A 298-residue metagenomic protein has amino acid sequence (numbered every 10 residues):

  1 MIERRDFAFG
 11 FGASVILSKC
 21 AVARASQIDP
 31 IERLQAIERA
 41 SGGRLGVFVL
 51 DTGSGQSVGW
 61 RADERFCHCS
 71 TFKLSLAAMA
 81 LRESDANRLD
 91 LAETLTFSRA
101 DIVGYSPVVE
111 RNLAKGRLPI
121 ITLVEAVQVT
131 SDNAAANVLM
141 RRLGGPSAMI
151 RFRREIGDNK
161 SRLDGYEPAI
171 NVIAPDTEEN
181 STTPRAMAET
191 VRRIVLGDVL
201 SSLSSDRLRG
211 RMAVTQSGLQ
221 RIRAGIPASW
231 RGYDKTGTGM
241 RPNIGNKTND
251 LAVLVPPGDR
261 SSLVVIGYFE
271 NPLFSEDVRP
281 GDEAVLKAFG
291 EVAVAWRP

Functional and structural regions predicted by a protein language model:
M1-E3, A13-I16: N-terminal secretory signal peptides
I2-F9, S26-I37, R142, S147 (+3 more regions): Structured C-terminal helix/loop/strand segments within mature extracytoplasmic catalytic/sensor domains
A21-C67, V292, W296: Beta-lactamase-like hydrolase cores
G46-L50, G59, S75, T96 (+1 more regions): Soluble periplasmic/extracytoplasmic beta-strand elements of cell-envelope proteins
G55, C67-L95, V265: Active-site SXXK
R82-D101, I150, S201-S204: Short, well-structured active-site flanking segments
I102-L139, P146, N180: Conserved catalytic neighborhood of penicillin-recognizing serine enzymes
N137-V199: Mid-domain, small-residue-enriched loop/turn segments at the edges of structured enzyme/sensor domains
